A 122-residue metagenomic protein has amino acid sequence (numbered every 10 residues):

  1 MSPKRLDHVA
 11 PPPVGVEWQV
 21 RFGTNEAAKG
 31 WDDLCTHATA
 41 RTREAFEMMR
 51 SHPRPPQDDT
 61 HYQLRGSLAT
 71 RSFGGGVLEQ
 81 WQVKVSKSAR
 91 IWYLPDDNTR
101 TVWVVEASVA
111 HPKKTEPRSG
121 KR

Functional and structural regions predicted by a protein language model:
M1-A89, P95-R122: Basic, Lys/Arg-enriched alpha-helical interface segments
